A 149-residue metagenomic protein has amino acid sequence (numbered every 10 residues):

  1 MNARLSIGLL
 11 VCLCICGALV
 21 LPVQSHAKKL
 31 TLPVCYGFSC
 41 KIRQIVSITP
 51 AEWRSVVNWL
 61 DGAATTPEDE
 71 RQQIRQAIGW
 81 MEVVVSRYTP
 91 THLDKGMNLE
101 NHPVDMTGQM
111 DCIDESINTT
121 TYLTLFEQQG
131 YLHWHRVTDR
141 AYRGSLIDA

Functional and structural regions predicted by a protein language model:
M1-L5: Positively charged n-region of N-terminal signal peptides that target proteins for export
L9-A18: Bacterial N-terminal signal peptides
L21-A27: Sec/Tat signal peptide C-region and signal peptidase I cleavage site
C35-G62: N-terminal targeting signals for Sec/Tat export/insertion, comprising classic cleavable signal peptides
I42-R43, L60-R71, E100-D114: Second-shell loop/turn segments in exported
E52-V85: N-terminal, post-signal-peptide region of Sec/Tat-exported proteins
Q76-H135: Mid-length scaffold segments of soluble, non-membrane domains
R140-A149: Short Fe-S-cluster ligation motifs
